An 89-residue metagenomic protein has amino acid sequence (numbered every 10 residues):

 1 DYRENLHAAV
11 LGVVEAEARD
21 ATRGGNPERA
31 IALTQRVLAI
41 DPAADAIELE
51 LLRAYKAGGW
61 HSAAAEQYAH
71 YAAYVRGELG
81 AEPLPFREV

Functional and structural regions predicted by a protein language model:
D1-V89: Intrinsically disordered, charged and Pro/Gly-enriched terminal/linker segments that flank large helical-solenoid
